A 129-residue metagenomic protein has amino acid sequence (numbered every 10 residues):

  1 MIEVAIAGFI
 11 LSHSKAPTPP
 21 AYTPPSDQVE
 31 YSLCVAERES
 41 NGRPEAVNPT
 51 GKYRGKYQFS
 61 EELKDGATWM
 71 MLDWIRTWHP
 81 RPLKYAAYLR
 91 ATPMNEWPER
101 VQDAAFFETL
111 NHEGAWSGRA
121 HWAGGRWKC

Functional and structural regions predicted by a protein language model:
M1-C34, N41: Cell-wall glycan-active module
S26-R43, D103-L110, G124: Short, functionally critical alpha-helical segments immediately adjacent to catalytic or ligand/cofactor-binding
S32-A36, E61-P82: A structural motif
E37-N41, E61-W69, F107-G118: Sec-exported extracytoplasmic/periplasmic mature domains
E45-N48: Short, solvent-exposed loop/turn and secondary-structure capping segments
K52-R54, D73-C129: Catalytic and binding regions of secreted/periplasmic enzymes and modules that target cell-wall glycans
R54-S60: Active-site nucleophilic cysteine motif
